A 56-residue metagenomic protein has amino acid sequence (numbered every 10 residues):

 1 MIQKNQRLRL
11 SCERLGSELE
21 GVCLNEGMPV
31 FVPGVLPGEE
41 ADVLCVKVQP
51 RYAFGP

Functional and structural regions predicted by a protein language model:
M1-P56: Non-catalytic accessory regions of SAM-dependent methyltransferases
